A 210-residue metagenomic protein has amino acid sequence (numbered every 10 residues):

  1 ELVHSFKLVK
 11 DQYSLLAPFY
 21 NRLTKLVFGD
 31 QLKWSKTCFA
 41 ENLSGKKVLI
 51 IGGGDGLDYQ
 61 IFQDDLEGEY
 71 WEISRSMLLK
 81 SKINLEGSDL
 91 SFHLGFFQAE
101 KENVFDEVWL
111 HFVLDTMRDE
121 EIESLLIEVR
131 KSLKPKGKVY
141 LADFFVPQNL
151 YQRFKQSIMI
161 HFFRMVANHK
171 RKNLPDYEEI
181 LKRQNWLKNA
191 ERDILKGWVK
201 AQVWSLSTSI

Functional and structural regions predicted by a protein language model:
E1-F19: N-terminal, positively charged/glycine-rich alpha-helical extensions of SAM-dependent methyltransferases
F28-K46, L57: Conserved alpha-helix/loop element of class I SAM-dependent methyltransferases that forms part of the SAM/SAH-binding
L49-A99: Class I SAM-dependent methyltransferase SAM/SAH-binding core
W109: A conserved beta-strand element that flanks and buttresses the S-adenosyl-L-methionine
F112-D115: Short catalytic micro-motifs in class I SAM-dependent methyltransferases
E123-P135: A short glycine-rich, Lys/Arg-flanked "PGG" loop and its adjoining helix->strand segment in the class I
A142-Q184, K188-I194, W198: C-terminal alpha-helical "lid/dimerization" subdomain adjacent to the S-adenosyl-L-methionine
A201-I210: C-terminal lobe and adjacent flexible extensions of AdoMet/dcAdoMet transferase-like proteins
